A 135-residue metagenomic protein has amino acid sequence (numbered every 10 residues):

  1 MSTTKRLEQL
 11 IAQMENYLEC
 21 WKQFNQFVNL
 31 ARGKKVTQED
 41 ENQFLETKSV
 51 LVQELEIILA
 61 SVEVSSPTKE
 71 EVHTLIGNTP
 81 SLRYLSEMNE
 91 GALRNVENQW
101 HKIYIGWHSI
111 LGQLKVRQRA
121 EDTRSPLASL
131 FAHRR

Functional and structural regions predicted by a protein language model:
M1-R135: Conserved non-transmembrane functional hotspots
